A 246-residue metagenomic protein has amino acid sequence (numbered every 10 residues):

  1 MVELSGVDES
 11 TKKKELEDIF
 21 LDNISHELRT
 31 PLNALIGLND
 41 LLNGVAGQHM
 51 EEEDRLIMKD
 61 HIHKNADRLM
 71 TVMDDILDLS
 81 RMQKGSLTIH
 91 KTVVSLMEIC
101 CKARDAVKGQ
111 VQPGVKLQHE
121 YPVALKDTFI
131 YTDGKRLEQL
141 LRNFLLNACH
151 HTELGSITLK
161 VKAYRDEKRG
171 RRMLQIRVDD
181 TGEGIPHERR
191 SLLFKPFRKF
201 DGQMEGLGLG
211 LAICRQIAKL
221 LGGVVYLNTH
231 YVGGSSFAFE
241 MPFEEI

Functional and structural regions predicted by a protein language model:
L4-G44: Primarily the dimerization/phosphotransfer
K64-L69: Short alpha-helical segment of the dimerization/phosphotransfer core of two-component systems
I76, S80-K91: Helix-loop junction within the histidine kinase core
H90-D105, E138: A conserved beta-strand-to-alpha-helix junction within the catalytic ATP-binding
I185-F197: Short conserved segment of the HATPase_c
G210, C214: Short alpha-helical Gxxx[C/S/T] motif in the catalytic ATP-binding
G222-N228: Glycine-rich ATP-binding loops of the HATPase_c
